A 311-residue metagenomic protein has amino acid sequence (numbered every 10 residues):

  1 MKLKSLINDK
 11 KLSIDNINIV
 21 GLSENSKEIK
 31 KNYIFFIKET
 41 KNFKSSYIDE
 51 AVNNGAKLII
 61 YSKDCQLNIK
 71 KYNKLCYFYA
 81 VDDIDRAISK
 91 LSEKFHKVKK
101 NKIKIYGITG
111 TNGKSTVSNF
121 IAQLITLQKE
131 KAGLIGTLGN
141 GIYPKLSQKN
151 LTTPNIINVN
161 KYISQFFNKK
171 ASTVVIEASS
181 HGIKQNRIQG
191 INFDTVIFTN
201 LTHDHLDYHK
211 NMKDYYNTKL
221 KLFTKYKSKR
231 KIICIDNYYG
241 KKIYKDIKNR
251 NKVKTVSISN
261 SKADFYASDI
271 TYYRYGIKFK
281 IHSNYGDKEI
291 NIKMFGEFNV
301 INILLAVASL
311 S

Functional and structural regions predicted by a protein language model:
M1-K90, K94, Y238, Y266-T271 (+1 more regions): N-terminal leader/targeting and accessory segments in enzymes
L3-K4, C65-Y72, K169, F193-S311: Acidic, Mg2+-coordinating active-site environments of NTP-dependent enzymes
Y33, A51, L91, I108 (+10 more regions): Residue-level signal for inorganic ion chemistry
I48-D49, A122, I163, K219: Generic hydrophobic/aromatic pocket-lining and core-packing "Φ" positions
E93-N140, K145-S147: Walker A (P-loop) phosphate-binding motif
L138-N158, Y162, V196: P-loop NTPase switch/communication element
L151-S179: Conserved nucleotide-sensing/catalytic segment adjacent to the nucleotide-binding pocket in NTP-handling enzymes
H181-Q189: Conserved helix/coil segment N-terminal to the catalytic DExD/H
